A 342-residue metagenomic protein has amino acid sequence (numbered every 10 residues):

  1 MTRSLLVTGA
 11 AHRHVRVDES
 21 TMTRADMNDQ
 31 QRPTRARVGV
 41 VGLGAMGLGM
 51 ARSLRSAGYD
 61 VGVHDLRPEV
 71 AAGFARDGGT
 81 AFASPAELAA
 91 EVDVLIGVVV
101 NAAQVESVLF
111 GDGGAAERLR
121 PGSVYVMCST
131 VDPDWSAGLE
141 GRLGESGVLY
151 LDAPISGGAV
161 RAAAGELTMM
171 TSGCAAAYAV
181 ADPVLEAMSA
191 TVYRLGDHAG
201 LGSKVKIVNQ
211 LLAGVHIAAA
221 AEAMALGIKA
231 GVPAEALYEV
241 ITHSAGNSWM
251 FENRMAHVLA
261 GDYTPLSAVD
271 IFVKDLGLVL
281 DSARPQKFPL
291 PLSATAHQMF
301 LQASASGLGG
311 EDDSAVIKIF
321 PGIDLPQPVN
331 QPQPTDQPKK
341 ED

Functional and structural regions predicted by a protein language model:
A10-Q31, Q327-E341: Intrinsically disordered, low-complexity terminal tails and inter-domain linkers enriched for S/T/G/P/D/E
V17-V98, S123, T191: NAD(P)+-binding Rossmann beta1-loop-alpha1 motif at the extreme N-terminus of oxidoreductases
P85-V148: Rossmann-fold NAD(P) dinucleotide-binding segment
T130-Q210: Rossmann-fold dinucleotide-binding core
A164-G165, M169-S172, Y193, A199-A230 (+2 more regions): Active-site-proximal catalytic alpha-helix in oxidoreductases
S203, L212, N247-G309: Interdomain hinge/lid region at the active-site interface of Rossmann-like NAD(P)-dependent oxidoreductases
A305-D342: NAD(P)-dependent dehydrogenase/reductase Rossmann-like domain
